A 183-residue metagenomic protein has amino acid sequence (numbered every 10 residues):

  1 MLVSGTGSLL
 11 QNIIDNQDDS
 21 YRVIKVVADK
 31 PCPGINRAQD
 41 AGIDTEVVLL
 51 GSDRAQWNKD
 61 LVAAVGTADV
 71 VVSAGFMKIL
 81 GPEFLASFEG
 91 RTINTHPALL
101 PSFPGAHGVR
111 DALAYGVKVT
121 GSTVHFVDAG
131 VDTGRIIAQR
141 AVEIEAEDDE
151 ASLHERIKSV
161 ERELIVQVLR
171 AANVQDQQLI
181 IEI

Functional and structural regions predicted by a protein language model:
M1-I183: One-carbon transfer enzymes
